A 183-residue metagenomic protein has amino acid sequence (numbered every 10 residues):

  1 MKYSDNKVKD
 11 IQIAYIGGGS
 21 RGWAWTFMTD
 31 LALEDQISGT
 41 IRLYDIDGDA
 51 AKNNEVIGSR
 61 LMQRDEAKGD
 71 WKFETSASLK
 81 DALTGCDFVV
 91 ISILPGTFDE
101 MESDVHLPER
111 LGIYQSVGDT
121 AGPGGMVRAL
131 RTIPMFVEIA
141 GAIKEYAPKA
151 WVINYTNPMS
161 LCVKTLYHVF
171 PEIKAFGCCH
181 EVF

Functional and structural regions predicted by a protein language model:
K7, I13-I41: N-terminal Rossmann-like dinucleotide-binding module
Q12, T40, K72, K174: Residues at the starts of beta-strands that form the adenosine-phosphate
R21-T26, P134, S160-C162: Short glycine/serine/threonine-rich phosphate/pyrophosphate-binding segments that cradle anionic phosphate groups
T26, N53, M101-S103, K164-H168: Short acidic, glycine/serine/threonine-rich loops at helix termini
L33-A67: Glycine-rich phosphate-binding loop and adjoining beta1-alpha1-beta2 segment of Rossmann-like nucleotide-binding folds
Y44-A50, G69-K149: Rossmann-like NAD(P)-binding element
V137-K144, P148-F183: Rossmann-like dinucleotide-binding core of oxidoreductases
